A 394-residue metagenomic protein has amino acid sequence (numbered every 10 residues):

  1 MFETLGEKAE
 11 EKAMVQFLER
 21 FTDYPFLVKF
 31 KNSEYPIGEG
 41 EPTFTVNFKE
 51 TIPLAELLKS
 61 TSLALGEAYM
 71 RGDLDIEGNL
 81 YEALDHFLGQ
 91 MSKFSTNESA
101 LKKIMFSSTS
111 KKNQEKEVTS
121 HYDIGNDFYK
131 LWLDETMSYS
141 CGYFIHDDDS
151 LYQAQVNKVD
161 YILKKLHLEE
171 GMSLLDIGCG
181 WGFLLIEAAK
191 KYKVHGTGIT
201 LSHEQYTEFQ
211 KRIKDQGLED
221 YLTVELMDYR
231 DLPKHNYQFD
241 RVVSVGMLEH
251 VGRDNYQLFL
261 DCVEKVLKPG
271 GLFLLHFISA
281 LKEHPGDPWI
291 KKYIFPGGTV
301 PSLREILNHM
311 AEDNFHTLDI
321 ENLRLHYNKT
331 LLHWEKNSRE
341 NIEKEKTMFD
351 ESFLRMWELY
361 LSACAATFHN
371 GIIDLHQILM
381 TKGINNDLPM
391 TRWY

Functional and structural regions predicted by a protein language model:
M1-Q155, Y161: Feature captures hydrophobic
E170-G178: Conserved class I S-adenosyl-L-methionine
W181-Y192: Conserved SAM-binding loop of SAM-dependent methyltransferases across substrates and taxa, primarily the Class I
G217-R230: Conserved SAM-binding strand-loop segment of SAM-dependent methyltransferases
R230-V242: A short acidic, Gly/Pro-enriched loop at the edge of an enzyme's catalytic core that lines a small-molecule cofactor
Q257-P269: A short glycine-rich, Lys/Arg-flanked "PGG" loop and its adjoining helix->strand segment in the class I
G270-I278: Conserved beta-strand signature within the Rossmann-like core of class I S-adenosyl-L-methionine
I278-L388, R392-Y394: Substrate-binding/catalytic lobe of Class I Rossmann-like enzymes that use SAM or dcSAM, i.e., the mid-to-C-terminal
